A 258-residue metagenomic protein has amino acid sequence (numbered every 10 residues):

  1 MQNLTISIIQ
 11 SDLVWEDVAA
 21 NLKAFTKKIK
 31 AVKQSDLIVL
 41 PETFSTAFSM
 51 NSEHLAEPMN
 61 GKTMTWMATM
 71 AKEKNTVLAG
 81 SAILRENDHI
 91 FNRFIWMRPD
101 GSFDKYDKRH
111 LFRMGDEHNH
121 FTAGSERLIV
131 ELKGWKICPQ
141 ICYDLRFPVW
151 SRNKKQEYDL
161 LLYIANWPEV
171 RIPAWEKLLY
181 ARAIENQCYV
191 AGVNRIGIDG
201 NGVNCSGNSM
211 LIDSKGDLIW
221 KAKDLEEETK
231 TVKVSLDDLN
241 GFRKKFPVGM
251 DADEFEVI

Functional and structural regions predicted by a protein language model:
N3-L13, D17, K105-D107, W135-D144 (+1 more regions): Active-site-proximal beta-strand elements of phosphoester/diester hydrolases
I9, Y106, V130, V193 (+2 more regions): Hydrophobic residues at beta-strand termini and immediately following loops that shape nucleotide-binding pockets
D12-W15, T46-A47, D238: Feature marks short, surface-exposed loop/turn motifs that line or immediately flank catalytic pockets and channel
V18-A19, K23-P99, D104-K105, P168-R182 (+1 more regions): Cys-nucleophile CN-hydrolase/nitrilase-fold catalytic domain and related Cys-dependent amidase chemistry that acts on
K62-V77, R146-T229: CN hydrolase (nitrilase-like) catalytic-core segments centered on the catalytic cysteine and neighboring Lys/Glu
V77-G80, K108-D116, V190-N194: Short Pro/Gly-enriched beta-strand edge/turn motifs at strand-loop
G80-A82, R93-M97, L128, G192 (+2 more regions): Short beta-strand scaffold segments in enzyme catalytic cores
R85-Q156, V170-K177, S235, G241-V248 (+1 more regions): Active-site catalytic loop in hydrolytic enzyme cores
